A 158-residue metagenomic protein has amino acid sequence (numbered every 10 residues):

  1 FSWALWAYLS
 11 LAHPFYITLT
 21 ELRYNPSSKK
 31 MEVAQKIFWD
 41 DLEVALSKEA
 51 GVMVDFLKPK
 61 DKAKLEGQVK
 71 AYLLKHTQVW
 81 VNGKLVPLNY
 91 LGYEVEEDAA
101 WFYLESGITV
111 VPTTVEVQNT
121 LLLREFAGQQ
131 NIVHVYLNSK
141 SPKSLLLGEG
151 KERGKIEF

Functional and structural regions predicted by a protein language model:
W3-A12: Hydrophobic h-region of N-terminal signal peptides that target proteins for export in Gram-negative bacteria
H13-F158: N-terminal soluble domains immediately following signal/targeting peptides that reside in extracytoplasmic
